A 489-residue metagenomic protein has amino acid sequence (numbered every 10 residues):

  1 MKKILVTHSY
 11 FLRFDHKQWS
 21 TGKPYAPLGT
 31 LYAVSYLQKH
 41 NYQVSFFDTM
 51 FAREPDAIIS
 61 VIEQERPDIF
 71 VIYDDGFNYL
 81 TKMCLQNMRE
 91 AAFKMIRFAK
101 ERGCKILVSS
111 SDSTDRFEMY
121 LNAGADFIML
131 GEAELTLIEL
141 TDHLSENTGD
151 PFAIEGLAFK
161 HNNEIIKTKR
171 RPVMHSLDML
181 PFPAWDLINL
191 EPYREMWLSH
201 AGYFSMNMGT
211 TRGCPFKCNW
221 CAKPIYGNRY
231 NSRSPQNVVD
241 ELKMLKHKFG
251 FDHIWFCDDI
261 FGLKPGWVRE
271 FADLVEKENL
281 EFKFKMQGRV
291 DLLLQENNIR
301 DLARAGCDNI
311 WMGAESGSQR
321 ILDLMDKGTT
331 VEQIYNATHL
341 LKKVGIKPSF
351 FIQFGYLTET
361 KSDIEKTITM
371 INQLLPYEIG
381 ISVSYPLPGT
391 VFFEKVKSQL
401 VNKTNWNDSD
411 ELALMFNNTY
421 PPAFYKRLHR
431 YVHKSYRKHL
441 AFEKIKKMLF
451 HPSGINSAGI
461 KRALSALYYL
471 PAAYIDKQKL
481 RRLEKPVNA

Functional and structural regions predicted by a protein language model:
K2-G250: Acidic, low-complexity intrinsically disordered segments
I4-V6, I59-I62, D68, V391-K397 (+1 more regions): Radical SAM enzyme core and accessory elements
L12-H16, N78-K82, D115-F117, F216 (+5 more regions): Flexible glycine/acidic-rich beta-alpha junction loops that bind and position SAM and/or redox cofactors in anaerobic
Y25, D178, P183-Y356, T369: Radical SAM [4Fe-4S] cluster-binding motif and immediate context
Q43-S45, I106, F284, P348 (+1 more regions): Hydrophobic anchor at the start of a short beta-strand that flanks the dinucleotide cofactor-binding loop
P67, I128-E132, F271-V275, T360-P376: Short, electropositive alpha-helical surface patch
V71-D74, A133, N298-G317, Y377-P386: Non-cysteine beta-strand/loop elements that form the S-adenosyl-L-methionine
L85-K94, R269-E270, K327-Q333, D363-E365: Charged helix-capping and loop-helix junction motifs
